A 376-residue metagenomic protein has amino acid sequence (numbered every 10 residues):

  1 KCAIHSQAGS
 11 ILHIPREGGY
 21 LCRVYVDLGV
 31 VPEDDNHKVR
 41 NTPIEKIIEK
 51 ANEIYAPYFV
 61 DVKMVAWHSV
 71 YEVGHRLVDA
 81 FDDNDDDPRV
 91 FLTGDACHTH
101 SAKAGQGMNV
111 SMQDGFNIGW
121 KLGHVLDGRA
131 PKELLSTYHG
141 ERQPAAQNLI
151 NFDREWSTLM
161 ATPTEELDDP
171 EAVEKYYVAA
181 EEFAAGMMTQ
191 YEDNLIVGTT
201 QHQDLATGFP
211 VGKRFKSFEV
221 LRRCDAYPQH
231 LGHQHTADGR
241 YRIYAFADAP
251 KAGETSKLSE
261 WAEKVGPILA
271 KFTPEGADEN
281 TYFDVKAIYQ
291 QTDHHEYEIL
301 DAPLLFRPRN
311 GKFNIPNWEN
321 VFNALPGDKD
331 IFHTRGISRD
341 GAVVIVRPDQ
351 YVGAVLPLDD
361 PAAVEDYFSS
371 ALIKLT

Functional and structural regions predicted by a protein language model:
K1-V73: Conserved FAD-binding catalytic core of PHBH/FMO-like flavoproteins
P15-E17, V31-E33, E49-I54, D86 (+1 more regions): Helical substrate-recognition/capping region of FAD-dependent monooxygenase/halogenase enzymes
L21-R23, D86-R89, G94, H98 (+3 more regions): Short, cationic motifs built from Arg/Lys/His that form the positively charged side of catalytic pockets
Y25-D27, H68, T93, F246 (+1 more regions): Generic beta-strand/beta-sheet core signal
V26-V30, A96-C97, K103, A247 (+1 more regions): Short, histidine-centered active-site or binding-site loop motifs used for metal coordination, general acid-base
R40-Q106, V110, A145, L149-D153 (+1 more regions): FAD/FMN-dependent oxidoreductases across multiple families
V65, D95, G115-I118, Y138: Structural scaffold positions in well-ordered secondary structure
C97, M108-G123: Functional cores that coordinate and move charged inorganic groups
